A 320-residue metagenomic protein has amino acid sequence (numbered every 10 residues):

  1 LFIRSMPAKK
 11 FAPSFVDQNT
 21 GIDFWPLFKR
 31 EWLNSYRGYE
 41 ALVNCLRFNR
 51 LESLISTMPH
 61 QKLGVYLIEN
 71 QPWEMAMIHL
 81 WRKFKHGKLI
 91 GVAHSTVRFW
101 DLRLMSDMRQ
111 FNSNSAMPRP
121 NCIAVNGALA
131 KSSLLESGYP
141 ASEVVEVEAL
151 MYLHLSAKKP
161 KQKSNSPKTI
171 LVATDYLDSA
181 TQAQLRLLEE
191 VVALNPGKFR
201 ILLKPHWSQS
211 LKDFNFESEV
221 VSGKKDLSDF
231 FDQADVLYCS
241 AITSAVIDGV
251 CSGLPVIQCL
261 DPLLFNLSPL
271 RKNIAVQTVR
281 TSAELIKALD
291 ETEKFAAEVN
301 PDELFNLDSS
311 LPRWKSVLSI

Functional and structural regions predicted by a protein language model:
L1-F48: Conserved N-terminal ligand/cofactor-binding loop architecture of enzyme catalytic domains
E52-Q61, G91, S106-C122: Membrane-proximal helix-turn-helix segments that form the acceptor-binding/catalytic region of lipid-linked
S95, L129, V147-L150: Carbohydrate-associated surface elements
N121-A141: A short, active-site helix/loop in glycosyltransferases that binds the activated sugar's phosphate group
E136, V145-N215: Conserved catalytic-core segment of nucleotide-activated headgroup transferases in glycan assembly
G138-E146, F214-E219, S244-L307: Catalytic binding pocket for nucleotide-activated donors in carbohydrate/polymer assembly enzymes
L202-G253, P262: Donor nucleotide-activated moiety binding/catalytic core segment of transferases that use nucleotide-activated donors
L304-I320: C-terminal alpha-helical cap of glycosyltransferases
